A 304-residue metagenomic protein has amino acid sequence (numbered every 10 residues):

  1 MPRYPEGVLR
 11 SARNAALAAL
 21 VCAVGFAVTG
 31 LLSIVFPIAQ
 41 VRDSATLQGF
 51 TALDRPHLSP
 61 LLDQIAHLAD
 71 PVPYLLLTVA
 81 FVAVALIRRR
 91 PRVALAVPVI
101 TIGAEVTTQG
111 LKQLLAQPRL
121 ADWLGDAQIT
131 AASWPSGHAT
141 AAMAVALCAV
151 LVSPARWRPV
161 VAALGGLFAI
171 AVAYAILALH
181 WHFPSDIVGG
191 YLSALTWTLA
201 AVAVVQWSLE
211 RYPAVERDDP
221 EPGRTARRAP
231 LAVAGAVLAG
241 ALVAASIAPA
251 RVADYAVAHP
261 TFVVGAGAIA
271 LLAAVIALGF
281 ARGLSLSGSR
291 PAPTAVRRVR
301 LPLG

Functional and structural regions predicted by a protein language model:
M1-P73, L77, K112-A127, T261-I269 (+1 more regions): N-terminal transmembrane-helix/juxtamembrane module of multi-pass inner/ER membrane proteins
P2, A83-P91, A149-R156, V202-L209 (+1 more regions): Structural signal for the C-terminal ends of transmembrane alpha-helices and the immediately following loop
N14-A19, A83-A104: Interfacial segments of alpha-helical transmembrane regions
A16-A27, G103-A104, A232-A241: Alpha-helical transmembrane segments
F26-P37, T107-A116, A175, V237-P249: C-terminal TM-helix exit segments that contain a strictly Trp-centered aromatic cap at the helix terminus
A66-R89, A142-M143: Hydrophobic alpha-helical transmembrane segments
A94-L124: Hydrophobic alpha-helical transmembrane segments of integral membrane proteins
G125-A270: Membrane-embedded catalytic cores of phosphoryl/pyrophosphoryl-handling enzymes
